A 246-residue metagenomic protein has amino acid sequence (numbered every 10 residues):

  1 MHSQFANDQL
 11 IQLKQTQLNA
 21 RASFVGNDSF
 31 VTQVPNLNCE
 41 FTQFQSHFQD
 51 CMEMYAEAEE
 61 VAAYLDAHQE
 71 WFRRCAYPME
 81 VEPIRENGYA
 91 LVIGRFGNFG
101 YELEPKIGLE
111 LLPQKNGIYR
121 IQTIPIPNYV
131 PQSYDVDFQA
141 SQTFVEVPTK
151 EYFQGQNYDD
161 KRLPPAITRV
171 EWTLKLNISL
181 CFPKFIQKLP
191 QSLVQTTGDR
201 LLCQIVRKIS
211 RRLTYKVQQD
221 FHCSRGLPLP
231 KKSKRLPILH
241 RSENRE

Functional and structural regions predicted by a protein language model:
H2-E102, G108: Hydrophobic ligand-binding cavity/cleft-lining segments
H2-L18, H222-E246: Charge-rich (especially acidic), low-complexity segments
N36-E40, N128-Q132, R162: Outer-membrane beta-barrel proteins
E53-E57, G94-F96, L112-Q114, T143-V145 (+1 more regions): Solvent-exposed residues in well-ordered beta-strands and their adjoining turns, especially edge/terminal strands
L65-D66, E86-A90, Y101-K106, Q114-N116 (+2 more regions): Soluble ligand-binding/transfer domains with enclosed cavities or grooves
V81-N87, L112-N116, R162-P165: Short, ordered beta-strand-loop transition motifs
P131-D199: Beta-strand/loop substructures that line and gate deep hydrophobic ligand-binding cavities in soluble
L189-L236: A conserved amphipathic terminal alpha-helix motif
